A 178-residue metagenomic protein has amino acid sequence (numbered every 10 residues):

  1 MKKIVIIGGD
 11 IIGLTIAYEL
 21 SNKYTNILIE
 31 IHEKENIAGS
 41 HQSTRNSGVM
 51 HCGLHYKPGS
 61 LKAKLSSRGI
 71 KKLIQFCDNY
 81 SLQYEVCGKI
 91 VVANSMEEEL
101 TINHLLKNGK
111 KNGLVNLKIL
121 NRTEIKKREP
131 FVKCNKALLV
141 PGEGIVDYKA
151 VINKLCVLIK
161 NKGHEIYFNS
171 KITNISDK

Functional and structural regions predicted by a protein language model:
M1-I12, E30: Beta1/beta-strand and adjacent pyrophosphate-binding region of the FAD-binding site in flavoprotein oxidoreductases
A17, S21, L158: Gly/Ala-rich phosphate-binding loop of Rossmann-like dinucleotide-binding domains, activating on the conserved
S21-R45: Glycine-rich FAD pyrophosphate-binding loop
E33, V86, N121-R122, F168-S170 (+1 more regions): Short loop/edge segments at beta-strand edges and connector loops that shape dinucleotide/nucleotide cofactor-binding
G48-E124, C134: Dinucleotide-binding Rossmann-like beta1-alpha1 core, especially the glycine-rich loop that anchors the ADP
L138-K178: Helical element adjacent to the flavin cofactor pocket in flavoenzyme catalytic cores
